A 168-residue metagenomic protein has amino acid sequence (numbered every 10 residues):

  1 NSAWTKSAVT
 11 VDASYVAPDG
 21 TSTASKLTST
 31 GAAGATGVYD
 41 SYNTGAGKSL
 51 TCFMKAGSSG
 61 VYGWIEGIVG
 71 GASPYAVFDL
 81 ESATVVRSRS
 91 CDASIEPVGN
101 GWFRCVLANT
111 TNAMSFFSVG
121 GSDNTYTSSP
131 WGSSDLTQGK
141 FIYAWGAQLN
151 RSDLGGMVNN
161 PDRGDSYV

Functional and structural regions predicted by a protein language model:
N1-V168: Extracellular and organelle-lumenal recognition/adhesion modules and their flexible linkers in secreted
